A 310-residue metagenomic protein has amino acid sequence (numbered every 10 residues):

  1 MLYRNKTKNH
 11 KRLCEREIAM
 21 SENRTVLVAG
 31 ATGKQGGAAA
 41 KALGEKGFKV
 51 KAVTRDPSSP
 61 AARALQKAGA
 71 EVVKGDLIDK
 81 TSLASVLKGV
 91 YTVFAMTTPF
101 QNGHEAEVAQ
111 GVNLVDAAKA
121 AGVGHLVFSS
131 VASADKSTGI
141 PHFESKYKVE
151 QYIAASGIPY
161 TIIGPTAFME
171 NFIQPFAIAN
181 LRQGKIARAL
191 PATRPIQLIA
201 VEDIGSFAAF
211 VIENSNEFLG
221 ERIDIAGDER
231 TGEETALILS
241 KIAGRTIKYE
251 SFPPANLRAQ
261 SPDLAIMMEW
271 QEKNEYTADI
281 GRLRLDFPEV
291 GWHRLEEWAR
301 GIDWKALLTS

Functional and structural regions predicted by a protein language model:
R4, S21-A64, I78-V90, T98-A109 (+4 more regions): Oxidoreductase cofactor-interface core, primarily capturing Rossmann-like NAD(P)-dependent enzymes
R4-A19: Short, Lys/Arg-enriched N-terminal segments with co-localized hydrophobic residues within the first ~10-30 amino acids
K67: Acyl-donor (CoA/ACP) binding surface of acyl/acetyltransferases
G75: Cofactor-binding loops of NAD(P)H-dependent oxidoreductases, dominated by short-chain dehydrogenase/reductases
I242-A243, P254-S310: A hydrophobic C-terminal alpha-helical subdomain
